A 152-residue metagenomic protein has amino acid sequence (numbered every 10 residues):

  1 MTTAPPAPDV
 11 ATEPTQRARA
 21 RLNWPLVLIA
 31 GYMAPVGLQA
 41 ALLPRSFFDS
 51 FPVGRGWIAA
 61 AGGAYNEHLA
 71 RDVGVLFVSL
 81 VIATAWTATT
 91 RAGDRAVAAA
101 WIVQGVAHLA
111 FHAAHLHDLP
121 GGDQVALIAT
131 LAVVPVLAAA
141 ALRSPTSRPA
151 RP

Functional and structural regions predicted by a protein language model:
T2-P35: Cytosolic juxtamembrane helix and N-cap/initiation of the first transmembrane helix
P25-L28, L69-V75, A100-V103: Physicochemical signature of membrane-embedded alpha-helices that form the seven-helix bundle of GPCRs, emphasizing
G31-L69, G74: Hydrophobic transmembrane helix segments
M33-V36, I102-A113: Aromatic-anchored segments of alpha-helical transmembrane domains
V73-V81, L131-V134: Core segments of transmembrane alpha-helices that mediate helix-helix packing or line hydrophobic substrate/ligand
V81-V97: Juxtamembrane helix-break-helix junctions at the cytosolic face of small multi-pass alpha-helical membrane proteins
R95, A110-A126: Membrane-helix boundary connector in multi-pass membrane proteins
V133-P152: Membrane-water interface at the C-terminal end of transmembrane alpha helices
